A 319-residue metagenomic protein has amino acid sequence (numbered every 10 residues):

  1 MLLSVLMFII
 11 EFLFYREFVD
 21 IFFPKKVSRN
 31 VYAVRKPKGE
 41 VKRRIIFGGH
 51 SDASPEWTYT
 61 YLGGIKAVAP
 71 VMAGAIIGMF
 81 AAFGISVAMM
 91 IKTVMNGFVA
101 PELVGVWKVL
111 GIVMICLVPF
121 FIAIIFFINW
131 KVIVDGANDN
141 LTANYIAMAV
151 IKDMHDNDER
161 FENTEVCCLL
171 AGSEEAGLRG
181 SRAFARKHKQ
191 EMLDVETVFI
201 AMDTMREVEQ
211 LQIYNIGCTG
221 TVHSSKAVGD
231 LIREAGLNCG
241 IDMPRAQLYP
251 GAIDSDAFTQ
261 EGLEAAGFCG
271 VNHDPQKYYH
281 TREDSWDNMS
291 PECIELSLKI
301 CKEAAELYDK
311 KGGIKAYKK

Functional and structural regions predicted by a protein language model:
M1, E56-G78: Cytosolic-side membrane-insertion boundary helix
S4-Y32, E40, A53-T58, M89-M114 (+4 more regions): Acidic/histidine-rich catalytic neighborhood of metal-dependent amide-processing enzymes
P37-R44: Proline/glycine-enriched tight loop/beta-turn segments at coil->beta junctions that connect or precede beta-strands
I45-F47, L169, V198-I200, A235 (+1 more regions): Hydrophobic/aromatic beta-strand patches that form the interior of the parallel beta-sheet core in alpha/beta enzyme
H50: Histidine-centered divalent metal-coordination motifs
M72-K92, L117: Canonical alpha-helical transmembrane segments of integral membrane proteins
E207-K319: Active-site-adjacent substrate-binding region of metalloamidase/peptidase-like peptide-processing proteins
